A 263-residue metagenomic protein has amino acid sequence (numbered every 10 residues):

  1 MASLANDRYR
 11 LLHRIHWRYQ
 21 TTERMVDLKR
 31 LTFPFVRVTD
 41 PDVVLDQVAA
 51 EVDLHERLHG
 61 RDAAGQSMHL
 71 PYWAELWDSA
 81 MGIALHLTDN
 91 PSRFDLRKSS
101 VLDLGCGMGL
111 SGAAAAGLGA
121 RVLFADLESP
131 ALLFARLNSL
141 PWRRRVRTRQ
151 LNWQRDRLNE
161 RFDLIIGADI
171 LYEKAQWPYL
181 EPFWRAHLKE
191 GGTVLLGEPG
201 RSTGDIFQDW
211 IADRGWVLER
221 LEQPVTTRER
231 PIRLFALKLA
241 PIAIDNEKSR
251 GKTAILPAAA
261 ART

Functional and structural regions predicted by a protein language model:
M1-T263: S-adenosylmethionine-dependent methyltransferases
